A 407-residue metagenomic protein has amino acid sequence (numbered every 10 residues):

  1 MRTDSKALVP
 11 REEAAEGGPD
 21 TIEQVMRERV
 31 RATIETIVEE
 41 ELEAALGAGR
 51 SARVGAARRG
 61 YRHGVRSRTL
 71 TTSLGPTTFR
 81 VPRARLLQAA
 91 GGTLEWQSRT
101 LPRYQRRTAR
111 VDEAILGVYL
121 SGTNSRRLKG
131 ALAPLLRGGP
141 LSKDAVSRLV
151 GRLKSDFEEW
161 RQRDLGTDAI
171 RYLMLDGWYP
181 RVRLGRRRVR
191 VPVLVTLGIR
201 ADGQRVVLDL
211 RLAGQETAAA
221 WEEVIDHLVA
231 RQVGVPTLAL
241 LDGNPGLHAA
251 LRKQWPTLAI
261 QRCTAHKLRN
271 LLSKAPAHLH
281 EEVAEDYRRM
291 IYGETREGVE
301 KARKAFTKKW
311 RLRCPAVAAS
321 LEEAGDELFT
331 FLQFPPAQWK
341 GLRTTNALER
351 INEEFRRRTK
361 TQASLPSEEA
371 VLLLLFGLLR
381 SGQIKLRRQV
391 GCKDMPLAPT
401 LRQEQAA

Functional and structural regions predicted by a protein language model:
M1-E13, G17, E39-E40, A44 (+2 more regions): Acidic/histidine-rich catalytic cores and adjacent linkers of DNA breakage/strand-transfer/modification proteins
M1-N124, K129-S155, E159-I170: Short, flexible loop/hinge motifs at secondary-structure junctions
R11, V65, R80-Y104, R137-P140 (+5 more regions): RNase H-like nuclease fold core
P19, R27, R31, E35 (+20 more regions): Amphipathic alpha-helical transducer elements in NTP-driven molecular machines
E40, A44-A48, V118-G122, P134 (+11 more regions): Conserved, well-folded catalytic cores of nucleic-acid-processing and energy-transducing macromolecular machines
V81, L271-K301, A305: Metal-dependent DNA phosphodiester-chemistry modules and their immediately adjacent helices/loops in DNA-processing
L238-P245, A250-D286: Conserved beta-strand -> loop -> alpha-helix junction used to position metal-binding or nucleic-acid-contacting
